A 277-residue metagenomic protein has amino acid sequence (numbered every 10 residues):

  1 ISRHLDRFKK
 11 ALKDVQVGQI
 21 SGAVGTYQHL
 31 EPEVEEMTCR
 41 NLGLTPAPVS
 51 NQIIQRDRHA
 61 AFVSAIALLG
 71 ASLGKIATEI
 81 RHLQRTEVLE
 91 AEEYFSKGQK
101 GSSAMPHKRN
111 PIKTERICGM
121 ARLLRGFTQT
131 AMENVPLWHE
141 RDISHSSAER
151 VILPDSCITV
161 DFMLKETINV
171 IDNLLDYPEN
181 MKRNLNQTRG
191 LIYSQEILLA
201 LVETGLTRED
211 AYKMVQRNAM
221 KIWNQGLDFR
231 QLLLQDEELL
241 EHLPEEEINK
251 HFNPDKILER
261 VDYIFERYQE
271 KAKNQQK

Functional and structural regions predicted by a protein language model:
S2-L137: Internal glycine-rich alpha/beta core junctions
M105-K277: Glycine-rich cofactor/substrate-binding loops
